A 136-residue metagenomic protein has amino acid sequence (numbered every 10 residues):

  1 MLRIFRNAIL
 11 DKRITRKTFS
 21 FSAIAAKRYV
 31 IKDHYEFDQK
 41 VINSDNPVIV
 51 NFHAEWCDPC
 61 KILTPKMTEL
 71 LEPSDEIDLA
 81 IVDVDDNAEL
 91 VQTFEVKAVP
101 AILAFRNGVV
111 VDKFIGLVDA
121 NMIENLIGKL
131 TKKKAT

Functional and structural regions predicted by a protein language model:
M1-Y29: N-terminal mitochondrial targeting presequence
Y29, A80, D112-F114: Structural signal for short hydrophobic segments within the conserved structured cores of catalytic domains across
Y29-P47, A88: A short beta-strand-turn-helix
I31-D33, F52, T64-E89, V96 (+1 more regions): Thiol-based oxidoreductase modules, predominantly thioredoxin-like and allied folds used for disulfide exchange
D45-V48, H53-W56, A98: Short pre-active-site segment immediately N-terminal to redox-active cysteine/selenocysteine motifs in thiol-based
W56-I62: Short, thiol/selenol-centered motifs that function as redox-active sites or metal-ligating centers
A98-T136: Non-catalytic, surface beta->alpha helical segment in thiol-disulfide oxidoreductase systems
